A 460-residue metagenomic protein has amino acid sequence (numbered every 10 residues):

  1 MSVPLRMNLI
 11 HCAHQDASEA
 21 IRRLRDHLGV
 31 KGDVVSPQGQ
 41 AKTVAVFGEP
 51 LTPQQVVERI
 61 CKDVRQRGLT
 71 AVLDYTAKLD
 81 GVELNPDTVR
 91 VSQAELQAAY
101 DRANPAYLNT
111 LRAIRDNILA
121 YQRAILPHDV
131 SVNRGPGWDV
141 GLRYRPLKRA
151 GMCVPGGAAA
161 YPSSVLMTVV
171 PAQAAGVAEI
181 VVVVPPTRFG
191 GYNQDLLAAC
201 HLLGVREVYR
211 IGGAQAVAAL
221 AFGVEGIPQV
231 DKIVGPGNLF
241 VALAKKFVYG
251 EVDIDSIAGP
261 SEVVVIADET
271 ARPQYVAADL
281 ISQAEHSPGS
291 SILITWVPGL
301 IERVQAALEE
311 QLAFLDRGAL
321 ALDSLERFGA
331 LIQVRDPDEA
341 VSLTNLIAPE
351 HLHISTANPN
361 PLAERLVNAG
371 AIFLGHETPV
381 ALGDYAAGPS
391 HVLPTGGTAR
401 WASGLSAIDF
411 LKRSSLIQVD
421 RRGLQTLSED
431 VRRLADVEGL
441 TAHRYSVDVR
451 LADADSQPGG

Functional and structural regions predicted by a protein language model:
S2-K148: N-terminal Rossmann-like NAD(P)+-binding subdomain of aldehyde/semialdehyde dehydrogenases
P127-V132, E251, S290-I294, F314-L325 (+3 more regions): Flexible, glycine/charged-enriched surface loops at secondary-structure junctions
V132-A198: Conserved small-residue-rich beta-alpha loop and adjacent elements that most often cradle the phosphate/pyrophosphate
A178-R188, I292-P298, V304: Short internal beta-strands
L202-S282, H286-S291: Conserved NAD(P)+-binding/catalytic subdomain of aldehyde/semialdehyde dehydrogenases
S282-E285, I294-A369: A glycine- and small/hydrophobic-rich beta-loop-beta segment that serves as a flexible "lid/hinge" or phosphate-binding
N345-P458: C-terminal core of ALDH-fold dehydrogenases
